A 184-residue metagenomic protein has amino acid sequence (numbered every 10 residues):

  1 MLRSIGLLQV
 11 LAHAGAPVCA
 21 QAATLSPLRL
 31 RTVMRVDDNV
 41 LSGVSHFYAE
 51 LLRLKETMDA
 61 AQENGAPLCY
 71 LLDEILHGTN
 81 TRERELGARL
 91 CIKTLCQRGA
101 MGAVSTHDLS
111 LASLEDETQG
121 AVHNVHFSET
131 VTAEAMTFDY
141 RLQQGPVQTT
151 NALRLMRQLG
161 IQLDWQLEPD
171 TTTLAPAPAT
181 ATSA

Functional and structural regions predicted by a protein language model:
M1-A184: ATPase nucleotide-binding head domains, primarily ABC-like/P-loop NTPase cores
